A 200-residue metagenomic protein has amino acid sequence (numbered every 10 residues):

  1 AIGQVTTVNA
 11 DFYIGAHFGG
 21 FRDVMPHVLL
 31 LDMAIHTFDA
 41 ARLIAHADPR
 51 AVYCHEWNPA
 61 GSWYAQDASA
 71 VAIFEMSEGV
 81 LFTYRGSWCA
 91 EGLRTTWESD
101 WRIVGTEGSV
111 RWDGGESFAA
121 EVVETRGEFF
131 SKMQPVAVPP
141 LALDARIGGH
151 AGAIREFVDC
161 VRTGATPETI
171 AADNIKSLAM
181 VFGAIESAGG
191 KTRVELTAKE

Functional and structural regions predicted by a protein language model:
A1-Y64, A70, K191: Predominantly a Rossmann-like dinucleotide-binding segment in NAD(P)-dependent oxidoreductases
F12-I14, E56-N58, G86-A90, E107 (+1 more regions): Short, well-ordered turn and helix-capping elements at secondary-structure junctions
H27-V28, P59, L141-A145, T163-E168: Active-site rim elements
M33-H36, G149, A172-K176: A generic structural signal for residues located within well-ordered alpha-helices of large catalytic or ligand-binding
T37-F38, H150-R155, V181: A general structural signal for well-ordered alpha-helical segments in protein cores
S62-Q66, S77-G152, I170: NAD(P)-dinucleotide binding in Rossmann-like oxidoreductases
A72-F74: Short beta-strand scaffold segments in enzyme catalytic cores
S77, V122, E156-E200: C-terminal helix-rich "cap/oligomerization" subdomain common to oxidoreductases
